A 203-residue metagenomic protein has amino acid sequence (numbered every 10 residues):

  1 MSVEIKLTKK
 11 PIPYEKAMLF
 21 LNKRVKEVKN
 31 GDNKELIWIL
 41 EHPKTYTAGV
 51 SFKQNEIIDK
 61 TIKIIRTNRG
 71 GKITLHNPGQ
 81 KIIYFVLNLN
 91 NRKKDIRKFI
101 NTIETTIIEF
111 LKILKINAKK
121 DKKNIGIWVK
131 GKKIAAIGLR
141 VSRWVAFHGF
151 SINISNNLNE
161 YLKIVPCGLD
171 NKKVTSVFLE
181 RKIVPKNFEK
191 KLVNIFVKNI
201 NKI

Functional and structural regions predicted by a protein language model:
M1-I134, I183-K186: N-terminal lobe of the biotin/lipoate ligase/transferase fold
K10, L139, L179: Active-site donor-binding loop signature of nucleotide-sugar glycosyltransferases
V50-E56, I134-N159: Short, conserved beta-strand/beta-arch hydrophobic-aromatic motifs that form part of recognition grooves or interface
I83-F85, I125, I137-L139, F150-I154 (+1 more regions): A structural signal for short, well-ordered beta-strand segments
R92, A146-H148, Y161, K186: Intrinsically disordered, low-complexity acidic/polar segments
N124, N159-I203: C-terminal accessory segment of soluble enzyme catalytic cores
